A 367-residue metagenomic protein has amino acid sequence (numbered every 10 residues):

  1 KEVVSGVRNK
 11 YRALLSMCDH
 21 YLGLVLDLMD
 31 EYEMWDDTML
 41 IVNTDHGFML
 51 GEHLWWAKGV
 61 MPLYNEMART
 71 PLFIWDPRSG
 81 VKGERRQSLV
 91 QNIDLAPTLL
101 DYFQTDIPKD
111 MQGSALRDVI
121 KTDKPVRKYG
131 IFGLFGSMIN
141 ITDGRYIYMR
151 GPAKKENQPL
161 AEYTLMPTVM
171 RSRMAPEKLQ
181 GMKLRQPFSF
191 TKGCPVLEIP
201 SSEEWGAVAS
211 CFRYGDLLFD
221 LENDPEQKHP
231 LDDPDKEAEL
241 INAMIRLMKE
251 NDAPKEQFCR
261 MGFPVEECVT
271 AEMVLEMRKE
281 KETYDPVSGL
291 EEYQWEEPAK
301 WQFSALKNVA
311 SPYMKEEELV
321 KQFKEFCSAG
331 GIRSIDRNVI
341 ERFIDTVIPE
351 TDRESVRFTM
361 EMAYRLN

Functional and structural regions predicted by a protein language model:
E2-A13, G59-V60, G80-V90, F103-I107 (+3 more regions): Active-site rim elements
E2-T38, Y102: A long, amphipathic alpha-helix that forms part of the scaffold/cap immediately adjacent to metal-dependent active
L15-C18, L22-V25, M39-T44, P71-I74 (+4 more regions): Beta-strand elements within well-structured catalytic alpha/beta cores of enzymes that handle phosphate/sulfate esters
L26, L99, F103-D106, M248: Short, hydrophobic alpha-helical segments
L28-K82, S88-Q91, Q112, R127-K128: Histidine-centered active-site microenvironments of extracellular/periplasmic hydrolases and transferases
F48-E52, I93-A96, F103-L217: C-terminal cap/loop subdomain of S1 sulfatases and analogous C-terminal strand-loop tails that border
F188-L217, L221-L290: Long, internal low-complexity/basic segments
G289-N367: Non-catalytic accessory segments flanking P-loop/AAA+ NTPase cores
